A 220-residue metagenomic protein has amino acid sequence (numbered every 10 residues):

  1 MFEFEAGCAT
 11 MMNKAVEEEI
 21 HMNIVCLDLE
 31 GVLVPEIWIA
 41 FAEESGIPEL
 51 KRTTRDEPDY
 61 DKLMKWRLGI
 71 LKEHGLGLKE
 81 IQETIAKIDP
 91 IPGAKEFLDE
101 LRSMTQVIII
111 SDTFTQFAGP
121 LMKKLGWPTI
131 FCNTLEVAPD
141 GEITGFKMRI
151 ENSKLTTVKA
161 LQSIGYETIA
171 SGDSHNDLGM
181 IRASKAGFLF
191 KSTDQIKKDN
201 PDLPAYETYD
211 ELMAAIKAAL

Functional and structural regions predicted by a protein language model:
E3, T10-N13, E18: Short, positively charged and aromatic/hydrophobic N-terminal segments
N23-T134, A138-P139: Alpha-helical substrate-recognition element adjacent to the catalytic core
D99, K159, L178-G179: Alpha-helical segments flanking ligand/cofactor-binding loops in enzyme cores
V107-D112, Y166-E207: Acidic, Mg2+-coordinating phosphoryl-transfer loop and its flanking beta/alpha structural elements, shared across
T115-G119, D177-L178, M213: Short, well-ordered alpha-helical microsegments
Q116-T168, D199: Substrate-recognition "cap/lid" segment bordering the active-site pocket of phosphatases
C132-V137, S192-I196, D210-L212: Short, acidic/turn-prone active-site loops that include or flank metal/cofactor- and phosphate-binding residues
A215-L220: Short amphipathic alpha-helix with an adjacent loop that forms part of the alpha/beta core around
